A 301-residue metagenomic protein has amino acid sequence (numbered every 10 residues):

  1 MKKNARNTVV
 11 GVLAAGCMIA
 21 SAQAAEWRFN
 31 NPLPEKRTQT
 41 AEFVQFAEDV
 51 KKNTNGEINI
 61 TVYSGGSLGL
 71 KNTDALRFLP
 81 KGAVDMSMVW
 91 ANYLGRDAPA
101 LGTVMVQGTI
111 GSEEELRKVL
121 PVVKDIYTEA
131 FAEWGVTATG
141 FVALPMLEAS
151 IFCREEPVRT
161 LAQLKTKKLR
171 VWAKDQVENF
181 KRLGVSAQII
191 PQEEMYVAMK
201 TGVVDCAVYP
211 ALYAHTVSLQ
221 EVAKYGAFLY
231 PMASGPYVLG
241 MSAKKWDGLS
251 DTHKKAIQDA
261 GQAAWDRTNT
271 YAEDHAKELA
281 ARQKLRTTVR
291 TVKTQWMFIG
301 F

Functional and structural regions predicted by a protein language model:
M1-V12: Bacterial N-terminal signal peptides that target proteins for export
V10, A14, A24-E115, E129-F301: N-terminal secretory/targeting leader peptides
C17-S21: Hydrophobic membrane-targeting alpha-helices
R117-E129: Signature of the catalytic double-stranded beta-helix
